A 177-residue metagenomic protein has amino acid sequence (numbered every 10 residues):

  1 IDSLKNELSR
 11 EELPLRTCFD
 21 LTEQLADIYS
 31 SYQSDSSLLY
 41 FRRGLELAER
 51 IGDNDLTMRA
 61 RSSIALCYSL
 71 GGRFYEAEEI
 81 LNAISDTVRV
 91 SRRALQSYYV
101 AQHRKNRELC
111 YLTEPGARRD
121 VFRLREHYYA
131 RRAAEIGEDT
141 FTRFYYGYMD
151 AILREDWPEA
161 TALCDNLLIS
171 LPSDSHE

Functional and structural regions predicted by a protein language model:
I1-E177: A "functional boundary" signal
